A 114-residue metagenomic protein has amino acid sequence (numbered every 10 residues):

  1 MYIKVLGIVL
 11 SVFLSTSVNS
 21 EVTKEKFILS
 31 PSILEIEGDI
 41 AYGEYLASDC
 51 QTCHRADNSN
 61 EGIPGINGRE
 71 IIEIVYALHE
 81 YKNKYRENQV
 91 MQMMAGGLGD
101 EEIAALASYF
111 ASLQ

Functional and structural regions predicted by a protein language model:
G7-F13: Bacterial N-terminal signal peptides
S15-S17: N-terminal signal peptide c-region/cleavage motif recognized by signal peptidases
E21, E25, A77, G96-Q114: C-terminal capping alpha-helices of c-type cytochrome domains
E21-L46: Electrostatic cytochrome c docking/interface patches
I40, E44, N58-R86: Gly/Gly-Pro-rich "capping" loops immediately C-terminal to redox-active cysteine motifs in periplasmic/lumenal
G43, S48-D57, L106, F110: The canonical Cys-X-X-Cys-His
P64-R69, M93-I103: Electron-transfer interface patches adjacent to heme c in soluble/periplasmic c-type cytochromes and di-/multiheme
H79-D100: Short Fe-S-cluster ligation motifs
